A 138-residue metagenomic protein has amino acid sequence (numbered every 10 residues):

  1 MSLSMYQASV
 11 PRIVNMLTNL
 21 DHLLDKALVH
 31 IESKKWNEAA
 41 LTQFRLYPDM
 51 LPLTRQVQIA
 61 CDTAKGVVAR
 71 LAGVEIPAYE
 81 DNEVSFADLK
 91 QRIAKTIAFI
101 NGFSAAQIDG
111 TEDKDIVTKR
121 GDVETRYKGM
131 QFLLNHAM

Functional and structural regions predicted by a protein language model:
M1-S33, L51-R70, M138: Alpha-helical bundle segments that constitute or directly flank the non-heme di-iron/ferroxidase center
S2, K35-T42, E75-A78, N82: Generic, low-specificity signal for short hydrophobic/alpha-helical stretches with a mild N-terminal bias, encompassing
S4, A8, L41, P48-L51 (+2 more regions): A structural signal for alpha-helical segments
E32-Q43, G102-H136: Acidic interhelical loop/turn segments
T42-I76, D122-M138: Short, contiguous alpha-helical
K65-A106: Helix-adjacent hinge/juxtasegments
